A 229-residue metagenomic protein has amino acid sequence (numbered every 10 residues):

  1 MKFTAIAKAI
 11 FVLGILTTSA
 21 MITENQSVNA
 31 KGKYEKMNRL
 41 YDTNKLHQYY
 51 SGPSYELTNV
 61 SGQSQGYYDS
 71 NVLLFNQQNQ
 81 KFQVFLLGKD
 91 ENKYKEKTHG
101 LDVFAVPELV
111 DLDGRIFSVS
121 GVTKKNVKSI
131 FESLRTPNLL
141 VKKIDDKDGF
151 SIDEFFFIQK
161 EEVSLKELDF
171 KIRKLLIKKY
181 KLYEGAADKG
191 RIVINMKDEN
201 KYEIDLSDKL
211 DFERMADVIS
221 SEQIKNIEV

Functional and structural regions predicted by a protein language model:
M1-K31: Sec-dependent N-terminal signal peptides of Gram-positive bacterial secreted proteins and lipoproteins
I6-F11, E35, Y41, E222: N-terminal functional modules and adjacent low-complexity/disordered segments of proteins
S27-D102: N-terminal Sec/ER secretory leader and immediately downstream segment of secreted/extracellular precursors
S61-Y94, V127-K197: Mature extracytoplasmic domains of secretory-pathway proteins
K89-N126: N-terminal leader/targeting segments
I172-V229: C-terminal, beta-strand-rich globular interaction domains
